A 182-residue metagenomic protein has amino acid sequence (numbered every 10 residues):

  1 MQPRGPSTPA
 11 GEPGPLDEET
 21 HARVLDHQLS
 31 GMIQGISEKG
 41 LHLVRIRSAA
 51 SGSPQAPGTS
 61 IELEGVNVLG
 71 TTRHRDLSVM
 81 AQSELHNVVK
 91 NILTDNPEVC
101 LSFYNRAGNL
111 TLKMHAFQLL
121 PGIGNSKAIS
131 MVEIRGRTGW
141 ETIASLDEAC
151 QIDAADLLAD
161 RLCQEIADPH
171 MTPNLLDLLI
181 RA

Functional and structural regions predicted by a protein language model:
M1-N96, A182: Structure-specific DNA junction-binding interface
N91-L119, S130-A182: C-terminal extensions
G124-N125: Small-residue hinge/turn detector
